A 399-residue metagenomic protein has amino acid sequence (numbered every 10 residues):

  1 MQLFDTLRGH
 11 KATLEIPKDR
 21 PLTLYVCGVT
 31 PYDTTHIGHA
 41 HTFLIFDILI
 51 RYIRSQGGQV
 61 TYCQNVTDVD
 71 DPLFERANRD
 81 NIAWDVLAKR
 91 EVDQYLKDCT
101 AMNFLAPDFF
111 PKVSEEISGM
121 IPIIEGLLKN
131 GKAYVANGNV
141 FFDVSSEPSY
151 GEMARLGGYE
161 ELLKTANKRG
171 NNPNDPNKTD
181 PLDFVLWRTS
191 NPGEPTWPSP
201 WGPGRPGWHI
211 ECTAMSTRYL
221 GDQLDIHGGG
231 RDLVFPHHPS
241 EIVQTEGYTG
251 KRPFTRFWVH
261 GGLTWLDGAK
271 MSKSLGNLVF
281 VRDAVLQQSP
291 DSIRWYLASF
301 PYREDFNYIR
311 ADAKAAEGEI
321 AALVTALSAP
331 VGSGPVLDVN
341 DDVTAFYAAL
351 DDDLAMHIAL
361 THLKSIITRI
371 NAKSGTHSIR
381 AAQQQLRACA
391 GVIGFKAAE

Functional and structural regions predicted by a protein language model:
M1-Y32, D47, S118-V331: Alpha-helical recognition segments enriched in aromatics with Gly/Pro capping that present substrate-recognition
R8-T13, P17-N103: N-terminal, positively charged nucleic-acid-binding surface of large information/translation enzymes
Q59, A83, L105, Q223 (+2 more regions): Short coil/loop linkers at secondary-structure junctions
Q59-T61, G131-N137, I370-N371: Short, well-structured beta-strand/strand-turn elements
C63, P107-P111, H227-G229, R380: Short catalytic-loop micro-motif centered on adjacent basic/acidic residues
K97-A133: N-terminal, positively charged, Ser/Thr/Ala/Gly-biased leader segments that form transit/presequence-like amphipathic
K270-M271, N277-E399: Structural preference for alpha-helix termini/caps and helix-kink/transition segments
